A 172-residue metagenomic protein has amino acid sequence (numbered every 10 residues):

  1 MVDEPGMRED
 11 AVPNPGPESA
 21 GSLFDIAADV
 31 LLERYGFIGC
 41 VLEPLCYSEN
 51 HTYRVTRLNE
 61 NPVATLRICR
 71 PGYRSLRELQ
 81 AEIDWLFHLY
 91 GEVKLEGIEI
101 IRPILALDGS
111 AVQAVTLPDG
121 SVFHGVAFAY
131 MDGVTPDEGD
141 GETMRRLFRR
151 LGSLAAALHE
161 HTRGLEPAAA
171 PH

Functional and structural regions predicted by a protein language model:
M1-R8, T52-N61: Short, compositionally biased low-complexity segments
V2-V41: Juxta-kinase regulatory segment immediately upstream of eukaryotic protein kinase catalytic domains
P13, L42-L45, V112-Q113, P118-D119: Generic preference for hydrophobic/aromatic residues in regular secondary structure cores
I26, V30, H51, A81-H88: Residue-level detector of alpha-helical secondary structure
Y35-T56: ATP-binding glycine-rich phosphate-binding loop
R57-P167: ATP-binding pocket architecture of kinase catalytic cores
H172: Short proline/glycine- and basic residue-enriched helix-capping loop/turn segments at helix->loop/beta transitions
